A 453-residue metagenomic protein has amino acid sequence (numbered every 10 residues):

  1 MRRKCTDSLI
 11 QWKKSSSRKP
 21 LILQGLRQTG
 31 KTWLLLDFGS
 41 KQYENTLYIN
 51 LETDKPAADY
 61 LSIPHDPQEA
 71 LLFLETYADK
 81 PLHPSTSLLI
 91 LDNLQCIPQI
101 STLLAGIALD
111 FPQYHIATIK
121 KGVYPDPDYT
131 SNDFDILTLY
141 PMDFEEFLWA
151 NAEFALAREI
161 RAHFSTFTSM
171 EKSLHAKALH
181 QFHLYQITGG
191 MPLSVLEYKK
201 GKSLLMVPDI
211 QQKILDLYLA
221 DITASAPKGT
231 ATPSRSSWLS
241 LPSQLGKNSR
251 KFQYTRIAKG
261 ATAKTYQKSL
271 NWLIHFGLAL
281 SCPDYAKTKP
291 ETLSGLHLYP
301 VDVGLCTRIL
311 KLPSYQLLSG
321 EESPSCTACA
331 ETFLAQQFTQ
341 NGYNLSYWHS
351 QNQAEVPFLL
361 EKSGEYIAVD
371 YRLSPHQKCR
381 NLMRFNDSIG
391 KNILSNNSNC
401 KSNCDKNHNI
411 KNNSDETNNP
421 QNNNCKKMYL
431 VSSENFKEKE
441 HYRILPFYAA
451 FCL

Functional and structural regions predicted by a protein language model:
M1-W12: N-terminal pre-Walker A segment at the start of P-loop NTPase domains
L23: Hydrophobic anchor at the beta1->P-loop junction of P-loop NTPases
K31: Conserved lysine of the Walker
L34: Hydrophobic positions on the alpha1 helix immediately C-terminal to the Walker A/P-loop
K55-P84: Short glycine-rich substrate-engagement loop in P-loop NTPases that contacts/grips substrate
Y114-K121, T138: Structural recognition of the conserved hydrophobic beta-strand(s) that form the central parallel beta-sheet of P-loop
P125-G246: Interdomain motor-coupling "hinge/lid" segment immediately C-terminal to the ATP-binding subdomain of NTP-driven enzymes
L196-E365: Accessory nucleic acid-recognition modules appended to NTPase machines
